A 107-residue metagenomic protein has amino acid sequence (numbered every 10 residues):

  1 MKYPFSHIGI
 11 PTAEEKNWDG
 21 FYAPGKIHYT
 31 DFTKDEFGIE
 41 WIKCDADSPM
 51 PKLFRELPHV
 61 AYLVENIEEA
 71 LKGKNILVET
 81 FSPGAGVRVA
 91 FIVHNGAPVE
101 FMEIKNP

Functional and structural regions predicted by a protein language model:
M1-K52, N75-P107: Vicinal oxygen chelate
L53-F81: Mid-chain, well-packed structural core segment of small domains
